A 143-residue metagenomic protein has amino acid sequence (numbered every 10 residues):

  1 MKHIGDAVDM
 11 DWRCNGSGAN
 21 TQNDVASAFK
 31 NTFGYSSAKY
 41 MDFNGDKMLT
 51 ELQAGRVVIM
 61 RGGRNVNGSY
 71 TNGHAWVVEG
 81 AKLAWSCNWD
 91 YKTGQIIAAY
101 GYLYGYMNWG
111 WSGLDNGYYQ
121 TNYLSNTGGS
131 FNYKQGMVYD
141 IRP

Functional and structural regions predicted by a protein language model:
M1-D140: Conserved active-site-adjacent core of cysteine acyl-enzyme catalytic domains
